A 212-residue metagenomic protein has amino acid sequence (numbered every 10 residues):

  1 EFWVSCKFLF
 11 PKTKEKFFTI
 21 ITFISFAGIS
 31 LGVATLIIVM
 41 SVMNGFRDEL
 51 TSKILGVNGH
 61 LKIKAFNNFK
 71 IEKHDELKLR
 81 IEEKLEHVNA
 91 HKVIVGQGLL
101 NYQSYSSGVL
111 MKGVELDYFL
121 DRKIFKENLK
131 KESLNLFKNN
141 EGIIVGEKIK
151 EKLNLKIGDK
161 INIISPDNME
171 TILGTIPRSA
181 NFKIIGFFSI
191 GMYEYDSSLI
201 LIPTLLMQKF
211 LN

Functional and structural regions predicted by a protein language model:
E1-G32: N-terminal Sec/SRP start-transfer signal
W3, F18-I24, N44, D48 (+3 more regions): Alpha-helical membrane and juxtamembrane elements of multi-pass inner-membrane transport and channel proteins
E15-T19, V42-G45, L199-I202: Short secondary-structure boundary/capping elements
F18, A27-I29, F66, I81 (+1 more regions): Generic N-terminal segment detector
G32-M43: Alpha-helical transmembrane segments
M43, R47-L77: Membrane-interface junction motifs in transport/secretion proteins
D75, L79-L211: A structural signal for hydrophobic secondary-structure junctions, strongest on transmembrane helix-loop-helix units
